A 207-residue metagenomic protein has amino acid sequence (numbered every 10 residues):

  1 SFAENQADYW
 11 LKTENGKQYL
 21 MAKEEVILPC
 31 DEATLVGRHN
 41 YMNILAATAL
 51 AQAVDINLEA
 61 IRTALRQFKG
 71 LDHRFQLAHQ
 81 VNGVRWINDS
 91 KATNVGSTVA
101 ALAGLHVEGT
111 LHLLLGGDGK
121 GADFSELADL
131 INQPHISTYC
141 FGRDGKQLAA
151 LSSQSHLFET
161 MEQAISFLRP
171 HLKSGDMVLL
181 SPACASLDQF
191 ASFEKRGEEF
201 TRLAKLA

Functional and structural regions predicted by a protein language model:
S1-E14, R62-R66, Q76, F141 (+1 more regions): Beta-strand->loop->alpha-helix junctions that form or flank phosphate-binding loops in nucleotide-handling enzymes
S1-E32, L71-R74, A78, L105: Extended acidic/charged loop-beta regions that coordinate divalent cations and stabilize anionic phosphate/carboxylate
T13, A51, E108, S166-P170 (+2 more regions): Phosphate-binding loop of NTP-binding sites
L28-H135: Nucleotide phosphate-binding/pyrophosphate-handling subdomain across enzymes that bind or process nucleotide phosphates
T93, G117-K120, D144, M177 (+1 more regions): Short glycine-rich anion-binding loops that position phosphate/pyrophosphate groups of nucleotides and phosphorylated
F124-D176: C-terminal helical cap/extension that packs against the catalytic core of soluble nucleotide-cofactor enzymes
Q189-F193: Short, solvent-exposed loop/turn segments at secondary-structure boundaries
